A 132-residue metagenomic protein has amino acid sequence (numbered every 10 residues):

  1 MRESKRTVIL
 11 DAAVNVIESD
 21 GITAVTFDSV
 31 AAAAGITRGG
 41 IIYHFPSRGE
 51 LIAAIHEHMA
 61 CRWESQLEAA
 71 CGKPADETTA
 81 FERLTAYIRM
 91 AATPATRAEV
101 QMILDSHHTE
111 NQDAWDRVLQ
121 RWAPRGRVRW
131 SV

Functional and structural regions predicted by a protein language model:
M1-E3: N-terminal intrinsically disordered/low-complexity leader segments
K5-V16, V30, I55-M59, W63: Generic hydrophobic, amphipathic alpha-helix propensity
V8, V16, I22-E50: Helix-turn-helix
A12-D20, Q66-A69, K73: Solvent-exposed, amphipathic alpha-helical segments
A54, S65-V100: Hydrophobic alpha-helical connector segments
I55, A91, S106-E110: Generic structural signal for hydrophobic core residues of well-folded globular domains
E64, R97-V100, H107-S131: Amphipathic alpha-helical packing segments from all-alpha helical-bundle domains
